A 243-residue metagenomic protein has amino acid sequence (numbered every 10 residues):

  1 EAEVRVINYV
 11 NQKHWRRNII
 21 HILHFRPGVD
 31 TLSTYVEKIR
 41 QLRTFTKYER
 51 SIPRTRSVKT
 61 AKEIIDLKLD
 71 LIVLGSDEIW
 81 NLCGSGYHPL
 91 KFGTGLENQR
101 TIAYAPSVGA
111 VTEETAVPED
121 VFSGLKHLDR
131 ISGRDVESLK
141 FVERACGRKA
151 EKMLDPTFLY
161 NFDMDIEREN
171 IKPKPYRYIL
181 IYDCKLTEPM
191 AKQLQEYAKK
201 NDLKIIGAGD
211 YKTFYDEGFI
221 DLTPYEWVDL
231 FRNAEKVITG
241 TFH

Functional and structural regions predicted by a protein language model:
E1-S123, N170, K192, K200: Aromatic- and Gly/Pro-rich donor/ligand-binding loops that form nucleotide- or phosphate-bearing donor binding pockets
V4-V6, R148-P156, D202-G207: Short hydrophobic/aromatic-enriched beta-strand-loop microsegments
V6-Y9, A103-A105, D129-V136, I205-G209: Short internal beta-strands
T55-L69, W80, A105-R177, D183-C184: A nucleotide-sugar donor-handling region in carbohydrate enzymes
L74, G133, I238-T239: Short beta-strand scaffold positions
R100, K174-I179, L203-K204: Charged active-site motifs of nucleotide-sugar-dependent glycosyltransferases
A103-A110, F141-V142, Y182-P224: Catalytic donor nucleotide-activated moiety binding site of glycosyltransferases and closely related
L230-H243: A donor-sugar binding/catalytic signature common to diverse glycosyltransferases and related nucleotide-sugar
